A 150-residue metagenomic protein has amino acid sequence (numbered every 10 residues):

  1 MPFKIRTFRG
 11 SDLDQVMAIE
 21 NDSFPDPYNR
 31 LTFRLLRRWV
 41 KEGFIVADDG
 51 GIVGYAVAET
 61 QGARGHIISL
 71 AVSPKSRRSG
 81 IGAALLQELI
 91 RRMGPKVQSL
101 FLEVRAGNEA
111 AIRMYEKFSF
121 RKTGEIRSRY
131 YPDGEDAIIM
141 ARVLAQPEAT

Functional and structural regions predicted by a protein language model:
F3, T7-K75, A83-R92, V143-A149: Acetyl-CoA-dependent GNAT
I19, P95, K117-F118: Structural motif
S73, R77, E103-G107, P132: Residue-level recognition of the GNAT/N-acetyltransferase active site
G80: Conserved G/P- and acidic residue-centered "switch" motifs that form tight phosphate/ATP-binding loops in soluble
L86, N108-A111, S128-D133: Short glycine/proline-centered loop/turn elements that form peptide/ligand docking sites
M93-E103: Conserved GNAT acetyl-CoA-binding A-motif
F101-E103, R121-I138: Conserved catalytic-core motifs of GNAT/GCN5-like acyltransferases
Y115, F120, M140: Conserved active-site tyrosine of GNAT-family acetyltransferases
